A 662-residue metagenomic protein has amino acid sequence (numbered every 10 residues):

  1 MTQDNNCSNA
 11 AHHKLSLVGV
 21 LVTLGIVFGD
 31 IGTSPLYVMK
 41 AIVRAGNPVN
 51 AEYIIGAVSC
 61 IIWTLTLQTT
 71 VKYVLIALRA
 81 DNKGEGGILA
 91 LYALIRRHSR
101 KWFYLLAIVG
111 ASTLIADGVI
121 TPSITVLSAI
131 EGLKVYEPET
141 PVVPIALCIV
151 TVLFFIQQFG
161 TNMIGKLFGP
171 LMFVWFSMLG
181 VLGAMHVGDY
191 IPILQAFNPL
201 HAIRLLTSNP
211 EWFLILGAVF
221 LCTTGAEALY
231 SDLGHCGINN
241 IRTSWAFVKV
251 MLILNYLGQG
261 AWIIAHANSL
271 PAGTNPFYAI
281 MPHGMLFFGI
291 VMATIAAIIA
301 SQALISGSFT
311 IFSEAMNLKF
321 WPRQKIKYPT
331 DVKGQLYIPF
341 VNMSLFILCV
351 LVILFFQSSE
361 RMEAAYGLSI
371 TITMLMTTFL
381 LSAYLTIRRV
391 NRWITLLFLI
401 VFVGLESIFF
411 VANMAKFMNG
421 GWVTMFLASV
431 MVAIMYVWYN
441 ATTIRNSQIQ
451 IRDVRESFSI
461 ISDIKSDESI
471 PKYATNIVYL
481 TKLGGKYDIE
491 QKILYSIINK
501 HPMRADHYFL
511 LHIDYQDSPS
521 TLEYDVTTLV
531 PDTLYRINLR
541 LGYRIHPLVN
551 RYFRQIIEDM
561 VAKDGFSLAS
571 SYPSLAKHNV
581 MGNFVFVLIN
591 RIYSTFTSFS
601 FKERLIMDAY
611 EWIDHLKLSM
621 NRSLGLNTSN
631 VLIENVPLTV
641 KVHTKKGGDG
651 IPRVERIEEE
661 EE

Functional and structural regions predicted by a protein language model:
T2-E662: The structured alpha-helical core of multi-pass membrane proteins
